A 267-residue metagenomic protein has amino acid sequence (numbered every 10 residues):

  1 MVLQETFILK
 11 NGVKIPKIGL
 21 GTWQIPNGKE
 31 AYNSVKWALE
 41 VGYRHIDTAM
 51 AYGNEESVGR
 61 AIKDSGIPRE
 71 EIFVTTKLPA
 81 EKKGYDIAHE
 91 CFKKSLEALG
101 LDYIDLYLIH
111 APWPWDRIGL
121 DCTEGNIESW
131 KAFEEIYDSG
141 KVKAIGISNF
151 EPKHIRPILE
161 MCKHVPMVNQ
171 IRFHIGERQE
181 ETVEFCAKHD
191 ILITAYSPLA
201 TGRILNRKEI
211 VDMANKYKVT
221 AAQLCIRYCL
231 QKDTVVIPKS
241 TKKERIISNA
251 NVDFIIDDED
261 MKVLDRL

Functional and structural regions predicted by a protein language model:
M1-I72, A200, V263: N-terminal binding-site loop/beta-alpha segment at the start of enzyme catalytic domains that lines or forms
Q4, V35, E55-I62, H89-L96 (+5 more regions): Generic structural signal for well-ordered alpha-helices, preferentially at hydrophobic/aromatic core positions
K10, G59-R69, L96-D102, L159-C162 (+1 more regions): Acidic (Asp/Glu)-rich catalytic clusters
I18-K29, L78-D86, D116-L120: Active-site mouth loops of central-metabolism enzymes
P26-L39, G84-L99, E151-I155, E177-R178: Short, acidic/polar
R69-K82, L106-P112, F173: A short, structured active-site edge motif that brings together acidic residues
A88-I109, E135-S139: CE4/NodB-like, metal-dependent polysaccharide N-deacetylase domain that modifies extracellular/periplasmic N-acetylated
P114-L267: Beta/alpha (TIM)-barrel catalytic core signal, keyed to glycine-rich beta->alpha loops juxtaposed to Asp/Glu that bind
